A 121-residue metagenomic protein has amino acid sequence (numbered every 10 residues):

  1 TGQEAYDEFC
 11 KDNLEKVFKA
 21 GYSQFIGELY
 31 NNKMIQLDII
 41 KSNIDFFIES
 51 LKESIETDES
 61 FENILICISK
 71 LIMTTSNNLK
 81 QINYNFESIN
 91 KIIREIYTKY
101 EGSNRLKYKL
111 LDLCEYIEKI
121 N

Functional and structural regions predicted by a protein language model:
T1-N121: Alpha-helical interaction scaffolds
